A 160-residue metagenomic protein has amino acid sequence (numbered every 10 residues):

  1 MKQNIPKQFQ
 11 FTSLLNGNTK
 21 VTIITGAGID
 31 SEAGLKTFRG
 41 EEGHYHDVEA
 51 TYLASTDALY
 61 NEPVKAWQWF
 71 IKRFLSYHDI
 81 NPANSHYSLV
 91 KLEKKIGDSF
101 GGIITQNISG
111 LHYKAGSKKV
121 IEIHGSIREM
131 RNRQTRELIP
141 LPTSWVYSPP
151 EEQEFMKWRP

Functional and structural regions predicted by a protein language model:
M1-P160: Conserved catalytic core of sirtuin-type NAD+-dependent deacylases
